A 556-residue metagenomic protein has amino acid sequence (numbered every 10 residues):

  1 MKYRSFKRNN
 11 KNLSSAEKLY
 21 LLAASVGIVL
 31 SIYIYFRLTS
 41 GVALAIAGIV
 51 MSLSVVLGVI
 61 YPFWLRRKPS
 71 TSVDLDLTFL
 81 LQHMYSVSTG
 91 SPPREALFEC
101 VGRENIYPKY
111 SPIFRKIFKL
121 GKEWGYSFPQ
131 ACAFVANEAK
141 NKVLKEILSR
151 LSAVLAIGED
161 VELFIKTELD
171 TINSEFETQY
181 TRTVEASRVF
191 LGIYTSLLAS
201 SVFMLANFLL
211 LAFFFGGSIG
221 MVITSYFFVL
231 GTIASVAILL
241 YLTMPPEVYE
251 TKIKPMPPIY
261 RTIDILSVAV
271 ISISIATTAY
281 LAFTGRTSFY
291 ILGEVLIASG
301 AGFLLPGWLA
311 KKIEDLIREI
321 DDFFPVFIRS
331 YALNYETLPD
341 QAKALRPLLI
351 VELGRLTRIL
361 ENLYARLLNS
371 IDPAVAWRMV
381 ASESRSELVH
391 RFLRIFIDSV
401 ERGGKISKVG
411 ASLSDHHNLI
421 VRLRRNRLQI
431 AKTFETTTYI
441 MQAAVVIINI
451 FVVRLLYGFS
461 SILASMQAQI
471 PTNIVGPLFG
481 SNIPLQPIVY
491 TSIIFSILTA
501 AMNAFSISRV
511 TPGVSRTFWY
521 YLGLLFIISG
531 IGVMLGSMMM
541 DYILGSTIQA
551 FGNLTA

Functional and structural regions predicted by a protein language model:
M1-Y3, S152-S174, E401-H416: Short, charged cytosolic
K2-N9, K166, E177-T181, Y241-Y260 (+1 more regions): Cytoplasmic membrane-interface regions of multi-pass membrane proteins
L13-S15, Y35-L44, F213-T224, L281-I291: Membrane-helix interface and helix-disruption motif detector
K18-I34, I46-L57, T178-L240, S272-S274 (+3 more regions): Bilayer-spanning, highly hydrophobic alpha-helical transmembrane segments
V42-A136, E146, D264-S267, T277-S382 (+6 more regions): Juxtamembrane/interface alpha-helical elements of multi-pass membrane proteins
P129-R150, F164-R182, I238-P246, V375-I395 (+2 more regions): Hydrophobic alpha-helical transmembrane segments
S272-Y280, P339, G532-Y542: Hydrophobic alpha-helical transmembrane segments in multi-pass integral membrane proteins
L535-A556: Juxtamembrane boundary at the C-terminal end of a transmembrane helix
